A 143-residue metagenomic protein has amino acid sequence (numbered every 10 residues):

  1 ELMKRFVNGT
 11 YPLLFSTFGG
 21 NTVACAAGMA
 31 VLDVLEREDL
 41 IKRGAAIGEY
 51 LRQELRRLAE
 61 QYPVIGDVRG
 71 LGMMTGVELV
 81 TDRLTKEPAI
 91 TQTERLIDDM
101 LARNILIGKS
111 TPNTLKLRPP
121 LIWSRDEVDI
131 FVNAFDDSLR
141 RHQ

Functional and structural regions predicted by a protein language model:
E1-Q143: Conserved N-terminal phosphate-binding loop of PLP-dependent enzymes in the Aspartate aminotransferase
